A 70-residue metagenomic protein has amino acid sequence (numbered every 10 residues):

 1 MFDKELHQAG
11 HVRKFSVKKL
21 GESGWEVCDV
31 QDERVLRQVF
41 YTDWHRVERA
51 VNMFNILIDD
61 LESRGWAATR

Functional and structural regions predicted by a protein language model:
M1-W25: Short N-terminal "domain-start" leader segments that mark the transition from disordered tails or signal peptides into
H7, L20, H45-R46, D59: Short linear sequence elements within intrinsically disordered, low-complexity coil regions
H7, S16, F40, R49-N52 (+1 more regions): Sequence-pattern detector for short linear motifs and compositional/periodic biases rather than a specific fold
R13-K18, F54-R70: Short, mixed-charge low-complexity intrinsically disordered segments
S23-E26, H45-F54: Short, surface-exposed linear segments at secondary-structure transitions and domain or protein termini
D32-R49: A short, exposed loop/beta-hairpin motif centered on an aromatic-Gly-Thr core
